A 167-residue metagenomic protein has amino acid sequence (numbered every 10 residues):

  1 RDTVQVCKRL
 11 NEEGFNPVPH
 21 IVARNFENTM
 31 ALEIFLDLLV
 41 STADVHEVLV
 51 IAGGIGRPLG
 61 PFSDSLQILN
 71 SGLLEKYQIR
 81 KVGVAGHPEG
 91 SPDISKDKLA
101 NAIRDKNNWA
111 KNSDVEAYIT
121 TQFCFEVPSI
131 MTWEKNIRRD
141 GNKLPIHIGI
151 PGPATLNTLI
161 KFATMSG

Functional and structural regions predicted by a protein language model:
R1, R24, V48-G53, A117-E126 (+1 more regions): Catalytic beta/alpha-barrel core
R1-I103, N108: Active-site beta->alpha loop and helix N-cap motifs at the rims of alpha/beta catalytic domains
C7-R9, E134-R139, A163-G167: Short, solvent-exposed amphipathic alpha-helical segments in soluble enzyme and RNA/protein-processing domains
E13, E75-Y77, N112-D114, R138-K143: Short helix-capping segments at alpha-helix termini
P19, L144-H147: Short, proline-centered helix/strand-breaking motifs
E27-M30, G56-D64, T121-N136, A154-N157: Active-site glycine- and acidic-residue-rich loops that bind and position anionic ligands or nucleotide-like cofactors
D93-N112, E116-R138: Hydrophobic, aromatic-enriched interface-forming segments
G149-G167: Catalytic-face loop-and-helix region of soluble metabolic enzyme cores
